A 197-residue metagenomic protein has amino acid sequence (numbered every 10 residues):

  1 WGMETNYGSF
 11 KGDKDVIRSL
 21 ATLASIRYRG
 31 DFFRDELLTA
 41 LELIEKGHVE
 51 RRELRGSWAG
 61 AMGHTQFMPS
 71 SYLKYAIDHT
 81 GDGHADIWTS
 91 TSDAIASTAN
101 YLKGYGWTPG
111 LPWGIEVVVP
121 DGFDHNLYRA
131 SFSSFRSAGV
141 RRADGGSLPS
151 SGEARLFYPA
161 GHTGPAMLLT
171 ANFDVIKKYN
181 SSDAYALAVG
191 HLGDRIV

Functional and structural regions predicted by a protein language model:
W1-G8, A40-E45, T98-N100: Short, functionally critical alpha-helical segments immediately adjacent to catalytic or ligand/cofactor-binding
M3, K14-A21: Short, conserved phosphate-binding/catalytic loop or strand-edge motifs used in phosphoryl-/nucleotidyl-transfer
T5-G8, A61, P120, V140-R142 (+3 more regions): Solvent-exposed loop/turn segments at secondary-structure junctions within structured extracellular/periplasmic domains
T5-K14, I26-G30, K46-R52, Q66 (+2 more regions): Secretory-pathway/luminal and periplasmic proteins that interact with or process carbohydrate-rich
D15, F32-T39, G63, F67 (+5 more regions): Extracytoplasmic/secreted proteins, especially bacterial periplasmic and envelope-associated proteins
T22-D31, L54-M62, T80-T89, N172-S182: Second-shell loop/turn segments in exported
R51, R55-R155, P159-A160: Flexible, glycine-rich surface segments
G145-V197: C-terminal functional modules
